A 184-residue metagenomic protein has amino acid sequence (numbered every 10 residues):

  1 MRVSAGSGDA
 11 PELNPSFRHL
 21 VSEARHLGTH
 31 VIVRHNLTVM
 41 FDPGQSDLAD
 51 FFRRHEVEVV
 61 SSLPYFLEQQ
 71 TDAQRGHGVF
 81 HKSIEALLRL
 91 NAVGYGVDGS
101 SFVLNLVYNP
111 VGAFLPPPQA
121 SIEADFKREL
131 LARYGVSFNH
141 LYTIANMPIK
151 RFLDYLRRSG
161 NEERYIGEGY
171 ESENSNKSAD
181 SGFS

Functional and structural regions predicted by a protein language model:
M1-A5, N14-N109: Radical SAM/AdoMet-radical enzyme domain recognition
G8-D9: Active-site beta-strand/loop signature of hydrolases that rely on acidic residues for catalysis
L20-H30, A113-L130, S159-G169: Short, electropositive alpha-helical surface patch
Q45-S46, A73, P116-A120, L153-L156: Short aromatic-enriched loop/helix-cap "lid" or pocket-rim segments at secondary-structure transitions that line
Y65-Q74, V93-L104, D125-Y134, N161-S181: Short flexible/disordered coil segments
S100-F152: Hydrophobic, aromatic-enriched interface-forming segments
A120-S121, L141-S184: Accessory C-terminal segments flanking Radical SAM cores
